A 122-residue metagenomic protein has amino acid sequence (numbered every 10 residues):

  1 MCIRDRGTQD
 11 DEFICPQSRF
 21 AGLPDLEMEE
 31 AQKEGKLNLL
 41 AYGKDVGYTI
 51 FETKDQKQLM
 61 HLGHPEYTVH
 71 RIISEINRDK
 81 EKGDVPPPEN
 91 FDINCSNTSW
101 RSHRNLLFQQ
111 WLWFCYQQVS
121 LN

Functional and structural regions predicted by a protein language model:
R4-H70: Pocket-forming structural segment of enzyme catalytic cores
H61-N122: Acyltransferase
